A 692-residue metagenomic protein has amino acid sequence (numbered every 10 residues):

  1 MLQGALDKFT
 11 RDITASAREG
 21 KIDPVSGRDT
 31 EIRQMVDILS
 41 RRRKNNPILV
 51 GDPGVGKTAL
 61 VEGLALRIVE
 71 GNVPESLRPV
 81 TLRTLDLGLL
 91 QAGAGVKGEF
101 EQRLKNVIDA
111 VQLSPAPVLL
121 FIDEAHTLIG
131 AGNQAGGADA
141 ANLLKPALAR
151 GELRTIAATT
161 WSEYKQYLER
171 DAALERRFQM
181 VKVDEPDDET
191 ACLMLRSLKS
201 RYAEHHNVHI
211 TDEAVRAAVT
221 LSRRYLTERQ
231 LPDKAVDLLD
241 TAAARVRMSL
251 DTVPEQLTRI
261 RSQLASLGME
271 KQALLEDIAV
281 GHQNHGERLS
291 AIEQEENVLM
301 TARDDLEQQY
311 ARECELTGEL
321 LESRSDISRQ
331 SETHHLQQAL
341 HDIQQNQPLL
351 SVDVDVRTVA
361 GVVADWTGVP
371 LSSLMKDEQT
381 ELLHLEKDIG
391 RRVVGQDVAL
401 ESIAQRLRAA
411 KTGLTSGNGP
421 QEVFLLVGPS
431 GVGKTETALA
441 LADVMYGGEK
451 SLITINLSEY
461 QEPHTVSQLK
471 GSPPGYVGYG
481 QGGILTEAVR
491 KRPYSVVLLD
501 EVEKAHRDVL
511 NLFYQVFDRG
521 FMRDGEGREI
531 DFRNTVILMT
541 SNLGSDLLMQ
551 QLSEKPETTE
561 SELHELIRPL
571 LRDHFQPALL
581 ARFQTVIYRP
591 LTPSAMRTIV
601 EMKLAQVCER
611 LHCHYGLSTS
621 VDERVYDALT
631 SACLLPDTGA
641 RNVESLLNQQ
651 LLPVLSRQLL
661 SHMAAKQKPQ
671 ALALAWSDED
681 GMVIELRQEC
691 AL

Functional and structural regions predicted by a protein language model:
M1-L692: AAA+ P-loop NTPase nucleotide-binding core of proteostasis motors
